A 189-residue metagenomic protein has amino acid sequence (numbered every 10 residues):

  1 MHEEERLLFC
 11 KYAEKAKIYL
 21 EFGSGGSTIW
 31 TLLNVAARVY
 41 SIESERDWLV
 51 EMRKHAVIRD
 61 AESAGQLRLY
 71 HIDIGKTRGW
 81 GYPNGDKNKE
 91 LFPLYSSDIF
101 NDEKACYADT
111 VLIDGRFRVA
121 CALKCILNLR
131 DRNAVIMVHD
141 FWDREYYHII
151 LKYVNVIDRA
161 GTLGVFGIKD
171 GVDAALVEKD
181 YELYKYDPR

Functional and structural regions predicted by a protein language model:
H2-G79: SAM cofactor-binding core of SAM-dependent methyltransferases, primarily the Rossmann-like beta-alpha-beta module
E4-F9, G26-T28, L94-N101, A122-K124 (+1 more regions): A generic local structural motif
E4-L7, K11, K87, N101 (+2 more regions): Alpha-helical context
C10-E14, S41-E43, Y82-G85, A108-T110 (+2 more regions): N-terminal start-of-chain detector that recognizes signal peptides and the immediate post-cleavage beginning
Y19, F92-D98, F141, Y147: Aromatic side chains
W30, A36, A56, D86 (+3 more regions): General N-terminal targeting signals
L69-K124: Internal catalytic-core helix/loop-beta-alpha segment that presents or stabilizes conserved functional determinants
N101-R189: C-terminal substrate-binding/active-site "lid" region of AdoMet-derived donor-dependent transferases
